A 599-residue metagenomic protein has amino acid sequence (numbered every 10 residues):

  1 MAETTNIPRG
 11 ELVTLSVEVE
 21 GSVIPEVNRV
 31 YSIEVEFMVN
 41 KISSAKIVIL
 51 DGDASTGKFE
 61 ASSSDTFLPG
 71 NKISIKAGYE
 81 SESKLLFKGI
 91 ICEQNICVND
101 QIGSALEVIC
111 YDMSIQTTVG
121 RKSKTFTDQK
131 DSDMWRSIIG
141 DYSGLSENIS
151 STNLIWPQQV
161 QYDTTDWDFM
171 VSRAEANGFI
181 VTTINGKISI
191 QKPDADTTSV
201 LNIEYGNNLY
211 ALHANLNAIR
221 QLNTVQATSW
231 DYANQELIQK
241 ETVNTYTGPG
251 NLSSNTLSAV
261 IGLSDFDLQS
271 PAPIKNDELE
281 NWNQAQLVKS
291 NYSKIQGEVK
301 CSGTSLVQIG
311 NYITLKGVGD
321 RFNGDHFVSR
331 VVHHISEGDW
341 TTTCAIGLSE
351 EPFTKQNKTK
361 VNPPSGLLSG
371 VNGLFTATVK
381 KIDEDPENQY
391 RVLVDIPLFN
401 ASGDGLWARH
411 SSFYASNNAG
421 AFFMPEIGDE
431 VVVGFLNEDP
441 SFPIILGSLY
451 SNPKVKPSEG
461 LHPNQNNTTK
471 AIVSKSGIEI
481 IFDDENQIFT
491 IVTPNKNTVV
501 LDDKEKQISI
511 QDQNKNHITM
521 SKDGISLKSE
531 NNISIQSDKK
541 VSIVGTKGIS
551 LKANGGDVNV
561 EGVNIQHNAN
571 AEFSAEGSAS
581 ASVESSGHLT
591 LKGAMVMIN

Functional and structural regions predicted by a protein language model:
M1-E3, A105-S114, S151-I219, F442-S448: Short beta-strand-centered interaction patches in the first periplasmic/extracellular domains of large envelope
M1-P69, L106, Y111-I115, E204 (+4 more regions): Juxtamembrane "anchor/assembly" segments of surface/extracellular structural proteins
N6-R9, K41, A45-V48, C110 (+5 more regions): Amphipathic, non-transmembrane alpha-helical segments in extracytoplasmic/periplasmic proteins
S32, F37, S329-V331, S336-I488 (+1 more regions): Exposed beta-strand/loop interface patches that mediate assembly or binding
T56-S146, Q159: Surface-exposed cap/loop segments at beta↔alpha junctions
E80-L106, N208, L315-E337: Short beta-strand and beta-hairpin "edge-sheet" elements
M113, D128-N148, A272-N281, K380-D404 (+1 more regions): Glycine-rich, acidic and aromatic/proline-enriched surface loops and short helix-turn segments that act as binding
I138, R173, A227, Y246-D277 (+5 more regions): Right-handed beta-helix
